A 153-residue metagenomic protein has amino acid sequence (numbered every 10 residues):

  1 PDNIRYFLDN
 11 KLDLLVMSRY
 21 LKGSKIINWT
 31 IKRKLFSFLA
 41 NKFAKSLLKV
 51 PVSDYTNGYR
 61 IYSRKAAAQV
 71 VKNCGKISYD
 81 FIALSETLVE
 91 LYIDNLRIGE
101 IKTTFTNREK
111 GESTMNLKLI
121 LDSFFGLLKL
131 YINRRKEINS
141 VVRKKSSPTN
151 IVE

Functional and structural regions predicted by a protein language model:
P1-F81, R108-K118: Acceptor/aglycone-binding surface of glycosyltransferases and processive sugar-polymer synthases
D2, D9-N10, K65-A66, N95 (+1 more regions): Terminal low-complexity segments of carbohydrate-biosynthetic enzymes
Y6, E90-L91: Hydrophobic/aromatic ligand-binding patch that stacks against planar heteroaromatic rings of cofactors or nucleotides
F38-K42, E90, G126-L130: Short, residue-level hotspots on alpha-helical faces of the histone-fold and other alpha-helical interaction modules
A83-E90: Short active-site alpha-helical segment characteristic of glycosyltransferases and processive polysaccharide synthases
L91, N95-T103: Conserved alpha/beta core of the MobA/IspD/sugar-nucleotide pyrophosphorylase nucleotidyltransferase superfamily
T104-R108, L117-D122, E137: C-terminal tail/cap regions
